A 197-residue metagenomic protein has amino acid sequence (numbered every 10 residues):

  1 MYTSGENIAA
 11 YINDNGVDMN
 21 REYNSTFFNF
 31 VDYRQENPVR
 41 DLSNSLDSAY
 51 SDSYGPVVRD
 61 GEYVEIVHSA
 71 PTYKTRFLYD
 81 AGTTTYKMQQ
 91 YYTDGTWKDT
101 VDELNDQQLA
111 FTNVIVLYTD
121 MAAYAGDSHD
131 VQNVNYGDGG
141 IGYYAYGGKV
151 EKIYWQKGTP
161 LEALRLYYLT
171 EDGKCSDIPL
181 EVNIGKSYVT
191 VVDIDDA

Functional and structural regions predicted by a protein language model:
M1-A197: A surface/extracellular/periplasmic glyco- and lipid-processing/surface-interacting theme
